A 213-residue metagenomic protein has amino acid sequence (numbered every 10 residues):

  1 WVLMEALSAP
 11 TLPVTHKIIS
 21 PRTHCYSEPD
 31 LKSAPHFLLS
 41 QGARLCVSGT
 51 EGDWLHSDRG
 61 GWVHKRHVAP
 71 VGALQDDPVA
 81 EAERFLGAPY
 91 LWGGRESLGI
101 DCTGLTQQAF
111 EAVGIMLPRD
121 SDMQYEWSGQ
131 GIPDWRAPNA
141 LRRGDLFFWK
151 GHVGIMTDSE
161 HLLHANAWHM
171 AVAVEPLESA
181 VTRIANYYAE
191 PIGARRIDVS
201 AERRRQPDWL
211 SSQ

Functional and structural regions predicted by a protein language model:
W1-A88: Boundary regions of SH3-family modules and the immediately adjacent low-complexity/disordered segments in eukaryotic
M4-E5, A9, T50, G131-W135 (+1 more regions): Aromatic- and glycine-rich peptidoglycan recognition patches
T23, S27-L39, A43, L86-I100 (+1 more regions): Glycine-rich catalytic cores of cysteine/serine-nucleophile enzymes that process amide/ester linkages in cell-envelope
L74-R84, G93-L98, E111-V113, P176: Intrinsically disordered, low-complexity proline/serine/threonine-rich regions that harbor SH3-binding proline-rich
A82, L105, G144: Terminal peptide-recognition signature
Y90-G104, Q108-L141: Catalytic cysteine-centered active-site loop
A137, R142-F147, G154: A structural-propensity feature for long, helix-poor, extended segments
